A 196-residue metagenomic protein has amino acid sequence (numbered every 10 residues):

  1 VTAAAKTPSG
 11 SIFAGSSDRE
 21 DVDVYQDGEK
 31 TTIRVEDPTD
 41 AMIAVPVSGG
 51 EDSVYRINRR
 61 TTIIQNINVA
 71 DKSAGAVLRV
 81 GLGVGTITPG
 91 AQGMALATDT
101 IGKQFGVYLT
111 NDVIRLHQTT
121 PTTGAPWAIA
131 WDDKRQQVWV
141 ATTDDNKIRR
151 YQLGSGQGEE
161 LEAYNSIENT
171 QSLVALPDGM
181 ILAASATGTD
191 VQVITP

Functional and structural regions predicted by a protein language model:
V1, D27-V35, D71-R79, V113-T120 (+1 more regions): A short beta-strand motif characteristic of beta-propeller blades
V1-S9, V35-S48, L82-Q92, G124-D132 (+1 more regions): Repeated scaffold domains used in trafficking and secretory/extracellular systems, primarily beta-propellers
K6-P8, F13-D18, V47-R60, A95-I101 (+2 more regions): Conserved beta-strand positions in repeat-built beta-propeller and related beta-rich domains
E20-D23, T62-I64, K103-F105, N146-I148 (+1 more regions): Structural signal for beta-propeller blades
D23-Q26, N66-N68, Y108-D112, T142 (+3 more regions): Structural recognition of the beta-propeller blade-terminating site
R59-V113: Aromatic-anchored, glycine/proline-accented short structural segments that stabilize local strand-turns or short
M94-I167: Intrinsically disordered, low-complexity segments enriched in Gly and acidic/Ser/Thr residues that form flexible
E168-P196: Blade-level signature of beta-propeller repeat domains, shared across WD40, Kelch, NHL, RCC1 and BNR/Asp-box propellers
